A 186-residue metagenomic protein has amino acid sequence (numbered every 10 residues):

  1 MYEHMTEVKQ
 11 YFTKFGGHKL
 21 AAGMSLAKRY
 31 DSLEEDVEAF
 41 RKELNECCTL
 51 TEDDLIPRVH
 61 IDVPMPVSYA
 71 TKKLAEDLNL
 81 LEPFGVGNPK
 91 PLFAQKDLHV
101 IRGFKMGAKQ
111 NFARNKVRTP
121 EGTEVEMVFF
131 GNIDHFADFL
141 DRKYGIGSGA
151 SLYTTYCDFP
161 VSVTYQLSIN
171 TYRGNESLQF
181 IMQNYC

Functional and structural regions predicted by a protein language model:
M1-F15, K19-C186: Acidic, two-metal ion nucleic-acid-processing modules in DNA metabolism proteins
